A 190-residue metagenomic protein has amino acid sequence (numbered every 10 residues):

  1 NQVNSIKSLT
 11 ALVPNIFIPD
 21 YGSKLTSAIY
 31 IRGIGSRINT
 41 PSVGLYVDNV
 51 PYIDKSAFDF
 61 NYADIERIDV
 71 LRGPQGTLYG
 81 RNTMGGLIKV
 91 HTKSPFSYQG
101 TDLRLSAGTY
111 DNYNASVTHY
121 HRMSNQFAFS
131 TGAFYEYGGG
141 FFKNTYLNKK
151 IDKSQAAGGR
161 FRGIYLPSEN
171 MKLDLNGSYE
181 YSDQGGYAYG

Functional and structural regions predicted by a protein language model:
N1, S8-A11, N15, Y120 (+1 more regions): N-terminal Sec signal peptide and the immediately downstream disordered periplasmic leader that contains the TonB box
N1-V3, Y30-G33, A107, Y165: Short, polar/charged loop or turn motifs at beta-strand boundaries
K7-T10, D59, L78, H121: A general structural signal for stabilizing positions within well-ordered secondary structure
K7-V50, E66: Extracytoplasmic beta-strand/coil segments of soluble accessory domains associated with Gram-negative outer-membrane
I16-P19, R37-I38, Y52-D54, P74-L78 (+2 more regions): Short beta-strands and strand-coil junctions in structured, solvent-facing domains, enriched
S27, P41, D54, A63-E66 (+2 more regions): Outer-membrane beta-barrel translocator/receptor signature
D48-P74: Short acidic/polar hinge/loop motifs at secondary-structure boundaries that mediate gating or recognition
K172-G190: Flexible loop and strand-edge segments within Gram-negative outer membrane beta-barrel domains
